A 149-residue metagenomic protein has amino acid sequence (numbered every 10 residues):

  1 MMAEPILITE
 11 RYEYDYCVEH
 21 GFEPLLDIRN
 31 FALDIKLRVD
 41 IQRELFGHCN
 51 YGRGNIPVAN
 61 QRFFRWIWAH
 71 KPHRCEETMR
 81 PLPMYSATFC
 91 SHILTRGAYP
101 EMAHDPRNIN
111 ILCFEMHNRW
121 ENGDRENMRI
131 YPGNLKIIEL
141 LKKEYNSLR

Functional and structural regions predicted by a protein language model:
M1-M2, M79: Initiator methionine at the very start of the polypeptide chain
A3-E13, H20, L25-R74, E101-A103: Short, charged surface segments at domain edges that flank catalytic/cofactor-binding sites
H20, T78-R80, M116: Short Cys/His-rich metal-coordination motifs, predominantly Zn2+-binding knuckles/fingers
W66-I67, T78, N127: Broad structural signal for hydrophobic residues in well-ordered alpha-helices, predominantly aliphatic
E76-I111: Histidine-centered nuclease catalytic patch
G97-I111, E115-R149: Polybasic, low-complexity binding patches
